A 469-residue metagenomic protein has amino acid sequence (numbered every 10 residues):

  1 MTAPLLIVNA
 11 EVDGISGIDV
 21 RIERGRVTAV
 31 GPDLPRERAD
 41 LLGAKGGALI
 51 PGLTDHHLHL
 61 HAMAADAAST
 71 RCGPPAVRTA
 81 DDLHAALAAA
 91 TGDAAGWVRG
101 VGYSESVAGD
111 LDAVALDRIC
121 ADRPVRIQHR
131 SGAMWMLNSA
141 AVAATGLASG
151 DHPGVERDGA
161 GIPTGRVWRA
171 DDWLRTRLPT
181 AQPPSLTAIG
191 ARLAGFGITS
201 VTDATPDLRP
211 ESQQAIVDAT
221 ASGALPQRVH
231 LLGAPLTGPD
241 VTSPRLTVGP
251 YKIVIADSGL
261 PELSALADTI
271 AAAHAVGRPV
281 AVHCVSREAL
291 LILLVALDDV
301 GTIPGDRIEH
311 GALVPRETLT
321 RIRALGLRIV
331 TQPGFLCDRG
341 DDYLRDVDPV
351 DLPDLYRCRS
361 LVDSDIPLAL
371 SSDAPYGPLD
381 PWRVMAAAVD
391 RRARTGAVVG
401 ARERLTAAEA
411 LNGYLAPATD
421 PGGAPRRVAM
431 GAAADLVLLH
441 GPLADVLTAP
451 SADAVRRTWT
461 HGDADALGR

Functional and structural regions predicted by a protein language model:
A3-E23, V27-A224, L236, I253-A272 (+7 more regions): Divalent metal-binding segments
H59, S243-A256, L327-C337: Non-cysteine beta-strand/loop elements that form the S-adenosyl-L-methionine
G96, A121-R123, I198-T199, G223-V229 (+5 more regions): Short, well-ordered coil/turn segments that N-cap beta-strands
V101, Q128, D203-A204, R228-A234 (+5 more regions): A cross-family glycoside hydrolase active-site/sugar-binding cleft signature
S106-A108, M134, T202, L208-S212 (+8 more regions): Flexible loop/turn segments at secondary-structure boundaries
V217-D218, S222-G249, V314, T320 (+2 more regions): Extended hydrophobic/aromatic segments used for targeting, binding, or gating
A271-A281, E288-D306, H310-G311, R316 (+2 more regions): His/Asp/Glu-enriched, well-ordered alpha-helical/loop segment that forms or immediately abuts the divalent-metal
A416-P417, A429-H440, A449-R469: Mid-to-C-terminal alpha-helical segments outside catalytic/metal-binding sites
